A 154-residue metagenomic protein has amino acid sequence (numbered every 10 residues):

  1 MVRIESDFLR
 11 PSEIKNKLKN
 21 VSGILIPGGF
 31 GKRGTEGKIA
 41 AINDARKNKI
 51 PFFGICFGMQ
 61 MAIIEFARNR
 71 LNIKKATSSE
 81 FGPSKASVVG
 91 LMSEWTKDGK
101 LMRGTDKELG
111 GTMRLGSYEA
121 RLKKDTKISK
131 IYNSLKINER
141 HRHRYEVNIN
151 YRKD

Functional and structural regions predicted by a protein language model:
M1-K15: A short, well-structured beta->alpha microelement
R3-E5, G34, N148: Alpha-helix initiation/capping motif
E5-F8, F30, K124, Y151: Short, flexible loop/turn elements at secondary-structure junctions
S12-K15, K107-E108, Y151-R152: Generic recognition of flexible, low-complexity loop/linker segments
K17-Y118, D125-K127: Cysteine-nucleophile active-site neighborhood
G116, K123-D154: Catalytic beta-strand/loop cores that center a nucleophilic Ser/Cys/Thr and support acyl-enzyme chemistry
